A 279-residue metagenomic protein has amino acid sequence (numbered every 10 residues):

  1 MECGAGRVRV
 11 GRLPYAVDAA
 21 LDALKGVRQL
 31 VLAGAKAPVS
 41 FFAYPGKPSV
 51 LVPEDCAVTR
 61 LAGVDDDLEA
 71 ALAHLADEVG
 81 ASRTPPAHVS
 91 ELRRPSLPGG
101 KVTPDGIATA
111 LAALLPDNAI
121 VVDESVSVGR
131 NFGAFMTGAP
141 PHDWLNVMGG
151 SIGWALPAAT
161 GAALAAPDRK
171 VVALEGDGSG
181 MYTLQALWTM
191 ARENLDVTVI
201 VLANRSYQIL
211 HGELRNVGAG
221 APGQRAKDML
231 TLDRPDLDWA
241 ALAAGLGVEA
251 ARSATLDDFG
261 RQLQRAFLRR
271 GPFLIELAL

Functional and structural regions predicted by a protein language model:
M1-C3, P38-S40, D65-E69, G129-R130 (+3 more regions): Short gly/pro/ser/thr-enriched loop/turn and capping motifs at secondary-structure boundaries
M1-L13, H88-P98, H142-V147, V172-E175 (+1 more regions): Short, basic, glycine/proline-bearing loop/turn elements
M1-L61, A139-R169, T183-Q185, N216 (+2 more regions): Glycine-rich, anion-gripping cofactor-binding loops and their flanking helix/strand elements in enzyme active sites
Y15, A23-R28, G34-S49, R192-L279: Thiamine diphosphate
A57-E78: Ser/Thr/Gly-rich flexible loops in soluble cytosolic domains mediating phosphotransfer, phosphorylation
A87-D168: Active-site diphosphate/adenylate-binding microenvironment
A158-T198, L202: Catalytic phosphate/nucleotide-handling subdomain of diverse soluble enzymes
